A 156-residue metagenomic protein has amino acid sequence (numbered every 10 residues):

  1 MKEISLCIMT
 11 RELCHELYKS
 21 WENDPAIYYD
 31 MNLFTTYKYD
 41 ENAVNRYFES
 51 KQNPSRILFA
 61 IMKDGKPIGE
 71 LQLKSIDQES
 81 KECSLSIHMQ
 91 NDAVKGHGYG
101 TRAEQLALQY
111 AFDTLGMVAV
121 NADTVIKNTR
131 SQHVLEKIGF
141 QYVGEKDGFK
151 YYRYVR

Functional and structural regions predicted by a protein language model:
M1-E16, E22-A26, L58, M62-R156: Acyl-donor (CoA/ACP) binding surface of acyl/acetyltransferases
E16-L17, R46: Short, solvent-exposed alpha-helical surface patches in well-structured domains
A26-R46: Conserved GNAT-fold acetyl-CoA-binding loop/helix
E49-P54: Short loop/turn motifs at secondary-structure junctions and domain boundaries
